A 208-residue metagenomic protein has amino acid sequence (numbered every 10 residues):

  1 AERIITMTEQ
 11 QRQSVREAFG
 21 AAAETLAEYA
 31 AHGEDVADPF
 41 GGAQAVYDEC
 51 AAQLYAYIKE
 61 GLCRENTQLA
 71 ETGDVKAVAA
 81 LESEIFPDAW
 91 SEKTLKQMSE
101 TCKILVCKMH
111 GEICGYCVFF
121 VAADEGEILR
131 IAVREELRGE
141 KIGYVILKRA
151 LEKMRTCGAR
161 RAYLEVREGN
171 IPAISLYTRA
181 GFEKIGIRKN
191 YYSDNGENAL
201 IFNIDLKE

Functional and structural regions predicted by a protein language model:
A1-E65: Short polar/charged helix/loop
T8-E9, A30, T72, E135 (+2 more regions): Alpha-helix N-cap/helix-start capping motif
L69-E136, Y144-R149, K153-C157, D205-E208: Acetyl-CoA-dependent GNAT
T101, D124, N170, Y192-N198: Short acidic/glycine-enriched loop/turn segments that link adjacent beta-strands
I128, A162-V166: Conserved hydrophobic beta-strand within the GNAT/NAT acetyltransferase core sheet that lines the active-site cleft
R134-K148, R155-C157, R167-S175, R179-A180 (+1 more regions): Conserved glycine-rich acetyl-CoA-binding loop
E165, E183-A199: Conserved catalytic-core motifs of GNAT/GCN5-like acyltransferases
